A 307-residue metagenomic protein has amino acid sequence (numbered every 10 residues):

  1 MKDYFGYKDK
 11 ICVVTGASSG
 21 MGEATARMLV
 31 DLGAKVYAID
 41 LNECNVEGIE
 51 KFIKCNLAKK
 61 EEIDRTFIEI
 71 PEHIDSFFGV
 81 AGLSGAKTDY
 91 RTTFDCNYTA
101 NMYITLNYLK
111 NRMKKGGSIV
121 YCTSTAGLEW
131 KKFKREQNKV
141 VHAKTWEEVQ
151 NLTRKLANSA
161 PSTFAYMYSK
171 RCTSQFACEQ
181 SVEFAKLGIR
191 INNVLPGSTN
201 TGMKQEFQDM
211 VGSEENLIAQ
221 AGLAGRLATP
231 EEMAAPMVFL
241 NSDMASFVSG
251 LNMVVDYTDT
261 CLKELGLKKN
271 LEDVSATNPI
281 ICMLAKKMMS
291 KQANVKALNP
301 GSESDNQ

Functional and structural regions predicted by a protein language model:
S18, A26: N-terminal Rossmann NAD(P)H-binding glycine-rich loop of SDR-like oxidoreductase domains
E47-E61: Rossmann-fold cofactor-recognition segment
F78-A86, T123, T258: Conserved NAD(P)H cofactor-binding loop of Rossmann-fold oxidoreductase domains
G85-K87, V120-K186, S198: Catalytic loop of short-chain dehydrogenase/reductase
Y103, S162, Y166, S174 (+5 more regions): C-terminal helical subdomain
G116, A185, R190, V248-G250: Short, small/polar-rich loop/turn modules that mediate ligand/substrate recognition or access, typified
L128, L195-E206: Short, flexible catalytic-loop segment of classical short-chain dehydrogenase/reductase
